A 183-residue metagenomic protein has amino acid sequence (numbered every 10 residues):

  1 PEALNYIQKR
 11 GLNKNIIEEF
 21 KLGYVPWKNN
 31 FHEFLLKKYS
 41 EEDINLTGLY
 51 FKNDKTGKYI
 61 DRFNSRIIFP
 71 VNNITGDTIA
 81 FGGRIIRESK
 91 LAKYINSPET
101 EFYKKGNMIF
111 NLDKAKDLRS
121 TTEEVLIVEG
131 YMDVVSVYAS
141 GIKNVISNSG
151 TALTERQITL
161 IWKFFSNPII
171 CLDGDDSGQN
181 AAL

Functional and structural regions predicted by a protein language model:
P1: Conserved active-site segments centered on acidic
K9-L12: Amphipathic alpha-helical segments at domain termini/boundaries
W27-P168, A181-A182: Phosphate-handling DNA/RNA-contact segment within nucleic-acid enzymes
G174-L183: Phosphate/diphosphate-binding loops
